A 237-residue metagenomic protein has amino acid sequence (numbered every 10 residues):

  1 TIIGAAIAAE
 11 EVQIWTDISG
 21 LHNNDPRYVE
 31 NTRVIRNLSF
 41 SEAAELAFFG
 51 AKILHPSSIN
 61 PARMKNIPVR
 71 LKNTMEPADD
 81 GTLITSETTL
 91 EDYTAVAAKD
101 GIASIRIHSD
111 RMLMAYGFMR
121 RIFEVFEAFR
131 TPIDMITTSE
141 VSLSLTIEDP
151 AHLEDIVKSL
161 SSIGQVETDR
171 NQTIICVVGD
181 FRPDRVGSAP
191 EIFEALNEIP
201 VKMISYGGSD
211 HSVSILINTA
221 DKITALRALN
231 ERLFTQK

Functional and structural regions predicted by a protein language model:
T1-G208, S212-K237: C-terminal catalytic "cap/lid" subdomain
